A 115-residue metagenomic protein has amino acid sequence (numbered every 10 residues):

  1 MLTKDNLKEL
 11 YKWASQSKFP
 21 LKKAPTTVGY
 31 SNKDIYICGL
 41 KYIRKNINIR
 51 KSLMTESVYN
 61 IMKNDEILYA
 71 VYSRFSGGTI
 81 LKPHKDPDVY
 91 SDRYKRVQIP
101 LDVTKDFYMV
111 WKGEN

Functional and structural regions predicted by a protein language model:
M1-N64: Non-heme Fe(II)/2-oxoglutarate
G29, G39, G77-G78, G113: Residue-identity detector for glycine
N60-D65, P87-S91, L101: Short, conserved, surface-exposed binding loops centered on an aromatic residue
V71-S91: Conserved short histidine dyad/triad with adjacent acidic residue
R74-S76, S91-D106: Short, conserved beta-strand element in jelly-roll/cupin
K82, P100-N115: A short beta-strand-loop-beta hairpin characteristic of the jelly-roll/cupin
